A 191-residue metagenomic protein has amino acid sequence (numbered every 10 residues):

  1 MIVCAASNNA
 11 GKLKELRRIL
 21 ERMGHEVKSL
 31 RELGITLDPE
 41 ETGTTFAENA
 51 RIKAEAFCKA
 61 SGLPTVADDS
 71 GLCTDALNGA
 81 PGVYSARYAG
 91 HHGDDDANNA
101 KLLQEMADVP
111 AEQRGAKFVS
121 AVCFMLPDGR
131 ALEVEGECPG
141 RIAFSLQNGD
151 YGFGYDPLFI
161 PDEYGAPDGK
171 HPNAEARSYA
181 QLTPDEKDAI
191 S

Functional and structural regions predicted by a protein language model:
I2-C4, A10-S191: Anionic-ligand binding patches
